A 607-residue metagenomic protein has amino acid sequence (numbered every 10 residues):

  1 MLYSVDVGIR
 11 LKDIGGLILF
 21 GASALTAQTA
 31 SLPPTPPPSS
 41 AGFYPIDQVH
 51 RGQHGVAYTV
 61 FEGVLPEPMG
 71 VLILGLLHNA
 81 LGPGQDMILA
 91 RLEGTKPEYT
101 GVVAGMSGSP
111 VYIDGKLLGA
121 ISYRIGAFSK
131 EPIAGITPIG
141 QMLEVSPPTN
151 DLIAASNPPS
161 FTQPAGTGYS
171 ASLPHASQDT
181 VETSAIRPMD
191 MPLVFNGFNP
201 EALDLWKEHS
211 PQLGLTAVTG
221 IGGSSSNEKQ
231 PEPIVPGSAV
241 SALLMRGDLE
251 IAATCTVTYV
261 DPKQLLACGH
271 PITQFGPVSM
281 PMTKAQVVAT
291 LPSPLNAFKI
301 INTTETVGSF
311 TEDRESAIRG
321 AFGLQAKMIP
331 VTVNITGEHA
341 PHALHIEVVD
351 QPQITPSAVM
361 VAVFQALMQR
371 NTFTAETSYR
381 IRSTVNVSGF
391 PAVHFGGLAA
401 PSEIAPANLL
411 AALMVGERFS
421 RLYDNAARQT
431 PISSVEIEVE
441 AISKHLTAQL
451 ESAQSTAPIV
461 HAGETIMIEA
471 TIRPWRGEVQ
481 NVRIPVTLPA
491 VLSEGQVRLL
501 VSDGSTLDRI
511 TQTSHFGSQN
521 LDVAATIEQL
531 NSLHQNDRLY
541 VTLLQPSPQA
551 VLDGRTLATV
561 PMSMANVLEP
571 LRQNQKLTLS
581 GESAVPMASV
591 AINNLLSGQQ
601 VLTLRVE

Functional and structural regions predicted by a protein language model:
Y3-I18: Bacterial N-terminal signal peptides that target proteins for export
F20-A27: Hydrophobic h-region of N-terminal signal peptides that target proteins for export in Gram-negative bacteria
A27-E607: Terminal presequence/propeptide segments associated with secretion/organelle targeting and zymogen/polyprotein
